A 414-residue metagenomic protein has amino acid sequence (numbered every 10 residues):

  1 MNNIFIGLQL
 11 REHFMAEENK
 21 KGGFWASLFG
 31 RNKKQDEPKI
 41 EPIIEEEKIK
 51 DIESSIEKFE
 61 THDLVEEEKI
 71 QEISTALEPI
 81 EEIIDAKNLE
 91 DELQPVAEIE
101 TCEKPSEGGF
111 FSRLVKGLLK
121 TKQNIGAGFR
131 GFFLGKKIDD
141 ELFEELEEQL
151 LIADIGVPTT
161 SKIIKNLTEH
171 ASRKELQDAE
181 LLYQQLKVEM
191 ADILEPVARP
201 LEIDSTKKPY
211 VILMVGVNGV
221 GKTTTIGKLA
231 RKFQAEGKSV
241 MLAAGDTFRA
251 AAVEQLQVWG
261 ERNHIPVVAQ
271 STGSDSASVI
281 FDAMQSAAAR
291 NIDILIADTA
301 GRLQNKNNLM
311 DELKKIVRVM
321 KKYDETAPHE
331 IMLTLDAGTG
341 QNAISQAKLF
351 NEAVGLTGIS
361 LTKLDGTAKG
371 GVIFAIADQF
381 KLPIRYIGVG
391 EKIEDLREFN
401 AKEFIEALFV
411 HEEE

Functional and structural regions predicted by a protein language model:
M1-E189, K207, E414: Non-catalytic terminal/linker segments enriched in charged/polar, low-complexity residues
P158-S161, V188-E414: P-loop/Walker A NTP-binding module and the surrounding RecA-like catalytic core of P-loop NTPases
